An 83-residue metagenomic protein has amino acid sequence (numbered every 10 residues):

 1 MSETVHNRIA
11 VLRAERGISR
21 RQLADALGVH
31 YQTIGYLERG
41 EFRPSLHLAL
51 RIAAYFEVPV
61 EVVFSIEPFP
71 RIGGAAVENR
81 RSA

Functional and structural regions predicted by a protein language model:
M1-E15: A short, Lys/Arg-rich alpha-helix, primarily the initiator
I9, L23-A24, I34-L37, V63: Conserved hydrophobic/aromatic packing and binding residues within compact polymer-binding modules
A14, D25, A54: Alpha-helical residues within the helix-turn-helix
V29-F42: Recognition helix of helix-turn-helix/homeodomain-like DNA-binding domains that insert into the DNA major groove
H47-V62: DNA major-groove recognition helix of helix-turn-helix/homeodomain DNA-binding modules
A54, F64-A83: Short, charged recognition helix plus adjacent turn of helix-turn-helix-like nucleic-acid-binding domains
